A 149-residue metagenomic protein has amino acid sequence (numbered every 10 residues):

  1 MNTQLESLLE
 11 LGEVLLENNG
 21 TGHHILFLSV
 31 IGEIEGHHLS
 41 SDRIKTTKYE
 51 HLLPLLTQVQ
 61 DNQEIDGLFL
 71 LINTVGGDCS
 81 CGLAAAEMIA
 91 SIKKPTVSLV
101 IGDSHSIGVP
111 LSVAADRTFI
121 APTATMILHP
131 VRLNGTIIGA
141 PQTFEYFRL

Functional and structural regions predicted by a protein language model:
M1-L149: Terminal-region recognition feature
